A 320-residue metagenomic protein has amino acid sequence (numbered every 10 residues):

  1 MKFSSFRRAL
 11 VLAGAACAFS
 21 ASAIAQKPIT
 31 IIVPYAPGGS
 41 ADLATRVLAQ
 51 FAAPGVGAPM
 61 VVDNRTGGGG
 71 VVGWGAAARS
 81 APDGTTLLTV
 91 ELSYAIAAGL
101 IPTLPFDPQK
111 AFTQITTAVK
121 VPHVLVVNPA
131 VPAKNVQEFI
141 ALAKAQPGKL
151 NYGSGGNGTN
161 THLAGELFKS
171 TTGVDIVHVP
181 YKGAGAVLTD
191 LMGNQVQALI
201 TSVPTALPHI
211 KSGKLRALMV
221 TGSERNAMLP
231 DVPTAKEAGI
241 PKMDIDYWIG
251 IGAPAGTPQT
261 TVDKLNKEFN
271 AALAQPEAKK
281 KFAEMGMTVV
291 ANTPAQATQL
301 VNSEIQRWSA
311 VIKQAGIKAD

Functional and structural regions predicted by a protein language model:
M1-V11: Bacterial N-terminal signal peptides that target proteins for export
A15-S22: N-terminal signal peptide c-region/cleavage motif recognized by signal peptidases
A23-K110, K149-N151, N157, G173-I200 (+3 more regions): N-terminal (or domain-start) structured segment
P28, S170-T172, K211-S212, E237 (+1 more regions): An extracytoplasmic/periplasmic, membrane-proximal ligand-sensing/linker region
L43, V47, F51, V72 (+14 more regions): Extracytoplasmic/secreted proteins, especially bacterial periplasmic and envelope-associated proteins
R79-T85, G99-A186, A235, W248-K281: Hinge/capping helix and adjacent helix->loop/strand transition within the periplasmic-binding protein
Y94-T103, K169-T171, A198-V232: A ligand-binding cleft/hinge motif common to bilobed small-molecule-binding domains
